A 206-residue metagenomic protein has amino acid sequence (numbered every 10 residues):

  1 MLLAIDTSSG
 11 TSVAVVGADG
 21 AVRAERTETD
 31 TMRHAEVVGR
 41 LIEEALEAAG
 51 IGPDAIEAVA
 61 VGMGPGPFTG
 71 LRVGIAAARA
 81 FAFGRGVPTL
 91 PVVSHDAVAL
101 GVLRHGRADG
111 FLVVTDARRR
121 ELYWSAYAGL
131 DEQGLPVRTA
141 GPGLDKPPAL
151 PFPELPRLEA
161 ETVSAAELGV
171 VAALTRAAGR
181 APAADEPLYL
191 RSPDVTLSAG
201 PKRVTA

Functional and structural regions predicted by a protein language model:
M1-V22, R33-V37, L90-A206: Oxyanion-binding and handling regions
A24-R26: Short amphipathic
E36-G39, I75: Conserved active-site region of classical short-chain dehydrogenase/reductase
I42, A78, A99: Generic structural marker for isolated residues within well-ordered, non-membrane alpha-helices of soluble domains
I42-A58: Phosphate/pyrophosphate-binding loops at sites that engage ATP/ADP/AMP, CoA/4′-phosphopantetheine, polyphosphate
A49-D54, A82-V92: Phosphate-handling active-site elements
A60-P88: DPxDG-like acidic metal-binding loop motif
